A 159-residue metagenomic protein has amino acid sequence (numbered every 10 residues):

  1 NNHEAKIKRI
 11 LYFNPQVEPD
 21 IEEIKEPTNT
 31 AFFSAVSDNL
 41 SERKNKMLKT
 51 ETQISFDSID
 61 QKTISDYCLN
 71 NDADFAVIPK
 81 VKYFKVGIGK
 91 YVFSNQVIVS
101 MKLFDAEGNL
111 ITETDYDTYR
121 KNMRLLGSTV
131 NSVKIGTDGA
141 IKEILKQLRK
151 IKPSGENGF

Functional and structural regions predicted by a protein language model:
N1-M47, Q147-F159: A structural "domain/chain start" motif
N1-R9, N70, F104-F159: C-terminal/domain-edge helix-coil "capping" segments
F13, T50, V77-P79: Short, conserved beta-strand edge motifs with alternating hydrophobic and charged residues
Q16-K25, T52-S55, L126-N131: Second-shell loop/turn segments in exported
N29, F33, S37, Q61-S65 (+2 more regions): Extracytoplasmic/secreted envelope proteins and their assembly/folding machinery, especially bacterial periplasmic
K46-I64: Acidic helix-start/capping segments at beta-turn-to-alpha-helix junctions
S58-I111, K121-R124: Surface-exposed short loop/turn segments
